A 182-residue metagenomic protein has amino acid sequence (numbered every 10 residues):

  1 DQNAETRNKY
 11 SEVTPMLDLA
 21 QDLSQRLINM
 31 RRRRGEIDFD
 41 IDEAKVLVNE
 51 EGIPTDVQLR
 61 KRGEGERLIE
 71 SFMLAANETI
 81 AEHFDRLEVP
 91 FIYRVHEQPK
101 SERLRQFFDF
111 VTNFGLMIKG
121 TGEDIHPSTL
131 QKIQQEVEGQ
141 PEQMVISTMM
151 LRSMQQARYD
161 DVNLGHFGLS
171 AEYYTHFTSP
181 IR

Functional and structural regions predicted by a protein language model:
D1-R182: Electropositive polyanion-binding surfaces
